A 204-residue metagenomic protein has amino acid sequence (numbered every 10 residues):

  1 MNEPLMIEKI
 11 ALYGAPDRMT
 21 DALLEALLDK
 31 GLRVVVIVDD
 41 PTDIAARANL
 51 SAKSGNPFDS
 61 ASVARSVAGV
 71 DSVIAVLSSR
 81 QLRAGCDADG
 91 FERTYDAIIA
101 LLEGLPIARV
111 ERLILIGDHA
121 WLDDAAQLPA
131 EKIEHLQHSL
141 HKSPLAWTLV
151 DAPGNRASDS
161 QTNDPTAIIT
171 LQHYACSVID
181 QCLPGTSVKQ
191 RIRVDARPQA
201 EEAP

Functional and structural regions predicted by a protein language model:
N2-L32: N-terminal Rossmann NAD(P)H-binding glycine-rich loop of SDR-like oxidoreductase domains
K9, R33, P41, I99-I133 (+1 more regions): Conserved Rossmann-fold NAD(P)-dependent oxidoreductase catalytic core, especially the SDR/UDP-sugar
M19, V73, Y174-V178: Non-catalytic, hydrophobic alpha-helical segments
I37-D43, A152-N155: Short, polar loop motifs at secondary-structure junctions
T42-A46, L50-A97, L101, T186: NAD(P)H-binding glycine-rich loop region in Rossmannoid oxidoreductase-like domains and their noncatalytic homologs
T94-D96, D164-D180, Q190: Substrate-positioning beta->alpha
L136-S158: Conserved beta-loop-beta element that borders a ligand/cofactor-binding pocket
S177, Q181-P204: Core catalytic loop region at the nicotinamide-binding pocket of NAD(P)H-dependent oxidoreductases
